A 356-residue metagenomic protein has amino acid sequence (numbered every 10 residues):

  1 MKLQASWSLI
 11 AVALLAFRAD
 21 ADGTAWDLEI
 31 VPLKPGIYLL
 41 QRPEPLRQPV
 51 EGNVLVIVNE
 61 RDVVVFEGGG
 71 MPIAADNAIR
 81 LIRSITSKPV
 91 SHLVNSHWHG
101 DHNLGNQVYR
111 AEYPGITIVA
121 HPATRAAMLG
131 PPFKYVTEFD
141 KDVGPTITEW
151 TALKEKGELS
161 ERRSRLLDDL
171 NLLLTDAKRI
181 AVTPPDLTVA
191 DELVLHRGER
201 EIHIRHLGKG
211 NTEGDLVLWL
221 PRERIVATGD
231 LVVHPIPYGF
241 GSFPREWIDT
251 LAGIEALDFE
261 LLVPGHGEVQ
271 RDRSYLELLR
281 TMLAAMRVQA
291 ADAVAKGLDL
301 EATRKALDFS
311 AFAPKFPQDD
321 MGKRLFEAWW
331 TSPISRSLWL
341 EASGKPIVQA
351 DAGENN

Functional and structural regions predicted by a protein language model:
W7-A16: Bacterial N-terminal signal peptides
A16-A25: Boundary at the C-terminal end of the N-terminal hydrophobic targeting segment
V31-S84, L216-D230: Conserved beta-strand hairpin/beta-sheet module of binuclear metal-dependent hydrolase folds, prominently
F66-G68, S91-H99, V119-P122, L207 (+2 more regions): Active-site neighborhood of phospho(di)ester-bond hydrolases with catalytic His/Asp-centered motifs
R83-P185, V194, V288: Active-site HxH/HxHxD metal-binding segment of metal-dependent hydrolases
K178-P184, T188-L220: Core dinuclear metal-dependent hydrolase active-site scaffold
I225, I248-A302: Divalent-metal (often Zn2+) His-rich catalytic cores of metallo-beta-lactamase-fold enzymes
A295-N356: C-terminal regulatory/interaction regions
